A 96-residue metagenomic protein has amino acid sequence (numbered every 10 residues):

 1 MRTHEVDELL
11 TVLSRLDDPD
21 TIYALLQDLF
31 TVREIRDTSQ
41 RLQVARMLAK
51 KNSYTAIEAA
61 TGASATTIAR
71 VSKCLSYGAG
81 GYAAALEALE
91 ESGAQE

Functional and structural regions predicted by a protein language model:
M1-L16: General nucleic-acid-binding
E5-L9, L25, Q43, T67: A general alpha-helix detector
D20-Q40, A94-E96: Short, Lys/Arg-enriched anionic-surface-contact patches
T38-N52: Short, amphipathic alpha-helical "recognition" segments used to contact nucleic acids or chromatin
K51-E58, Y77-G80: Short helix-capping/linker segments at secondary-structure and domain boundaries
A56-T61, I68: Short alpha-helical "recognition helix" segments of helix-turn-helix
S64-E91: C-terminal structural segments of small proteins and small subunits
